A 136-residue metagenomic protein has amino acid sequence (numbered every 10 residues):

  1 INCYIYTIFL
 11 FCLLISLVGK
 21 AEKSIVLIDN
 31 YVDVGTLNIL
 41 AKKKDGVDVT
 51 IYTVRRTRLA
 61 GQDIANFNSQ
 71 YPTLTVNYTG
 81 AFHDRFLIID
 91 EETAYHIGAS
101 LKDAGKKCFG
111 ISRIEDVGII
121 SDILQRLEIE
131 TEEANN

Functional and structural regions predicted by a protein language model:
I1-T7, Y31-N136: PLD/PLD-like phosphodiesterase catalytic module centered on the HKD motif
I5-S16: A short, well-structured juxtamembrane/interface segment
L17-E22: Secondary-structure "cap/kink" motif recognition
S24-I25, T50: A short, Trp-centered hydrophobic/proline-enriched beta-strand micro-motif
